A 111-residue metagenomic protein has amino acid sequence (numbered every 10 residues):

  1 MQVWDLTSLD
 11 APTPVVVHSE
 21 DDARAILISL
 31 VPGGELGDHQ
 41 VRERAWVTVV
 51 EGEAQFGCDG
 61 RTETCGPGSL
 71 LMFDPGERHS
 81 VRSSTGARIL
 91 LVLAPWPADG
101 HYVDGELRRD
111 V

Functional and structural regions predicted by a protein language model:
M1-I26, G57, G105-V111: A short, N-terminal "cap"/entry segment at the start of jelly-roll beta-barrel domains of the cupin/DSBH fold
A11, R24-V41: Conserved short histidine dyad/triad with adjacent acidic residue
S29-V31, Q40-F56: Short, conserved beta-strand element in jelly-roll/cupin
L36-D38, F56-G57, F73, R78-S84: Short beta-strand His + acidic residue motifs that chelate non-heme Fe in jelly-roll/DSBH and cupin folds
V50-E51, G66-P67, T85: A cytosolic small-molecule/anion-sensing beta-strand core signal
E53-Q55, T62, R78, R88: Structural motif
G60-G76: Short acidic-glycine-tyrosine-enriched beta hairpin
M72, G86-H101: A short hydrophobic beta-strand segment most commonly corresponding to one strand of the jelly-roll/cupin
